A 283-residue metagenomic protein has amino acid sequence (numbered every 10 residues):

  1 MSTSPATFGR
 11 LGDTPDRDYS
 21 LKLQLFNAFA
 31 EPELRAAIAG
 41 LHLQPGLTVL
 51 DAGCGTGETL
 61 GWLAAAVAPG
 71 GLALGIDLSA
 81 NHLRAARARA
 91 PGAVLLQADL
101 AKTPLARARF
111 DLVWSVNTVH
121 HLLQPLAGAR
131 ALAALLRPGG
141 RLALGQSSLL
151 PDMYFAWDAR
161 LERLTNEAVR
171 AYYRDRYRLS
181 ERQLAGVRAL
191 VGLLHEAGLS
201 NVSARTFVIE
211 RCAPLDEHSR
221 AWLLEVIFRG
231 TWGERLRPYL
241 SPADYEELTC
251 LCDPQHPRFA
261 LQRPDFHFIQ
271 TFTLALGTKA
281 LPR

Functional and structural regions predicted by a protein language model:
M1-P45, E58-W62, N81-A85: Conserved class I S-adenosyl-L-methionine
L50-A52, T56-T103: Class I SAM-dependent methyltransferase SAM/SAH-binding core
K102-L112: A short acidic, Gly/Pro-enriched loop at the edge of an enzyme's catalytic core that lines a small-molecule cofactor
D111-L126: A short SAM/SAH-binding and catalytic strip from SAM-dependent methyltransferases
L126-R141: A short glycine-rich, Lys/Arg-flanked "PGG" loop and its adjoining helix->strand segment in the class I
L144-E217: Conserved catalytic/acceptor-binding region of the Class I
L184, R188, S203-R283: Conserved Class I S-adenosyl-L-methionine
